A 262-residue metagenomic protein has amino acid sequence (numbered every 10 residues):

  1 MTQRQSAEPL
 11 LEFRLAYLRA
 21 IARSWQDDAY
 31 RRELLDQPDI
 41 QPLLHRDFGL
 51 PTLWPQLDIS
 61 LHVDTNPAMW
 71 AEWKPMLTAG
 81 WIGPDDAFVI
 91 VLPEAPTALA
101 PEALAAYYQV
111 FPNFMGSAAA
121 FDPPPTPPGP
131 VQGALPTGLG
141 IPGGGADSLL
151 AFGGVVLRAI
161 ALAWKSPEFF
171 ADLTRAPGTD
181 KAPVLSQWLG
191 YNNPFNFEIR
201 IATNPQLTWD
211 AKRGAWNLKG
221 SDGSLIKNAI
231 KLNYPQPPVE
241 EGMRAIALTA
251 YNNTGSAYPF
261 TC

Functional and structural regions predicted by a protein language model:
M1-C262: Terminal, compositionally biased segments used for targeting/anchoring and flexible tails
